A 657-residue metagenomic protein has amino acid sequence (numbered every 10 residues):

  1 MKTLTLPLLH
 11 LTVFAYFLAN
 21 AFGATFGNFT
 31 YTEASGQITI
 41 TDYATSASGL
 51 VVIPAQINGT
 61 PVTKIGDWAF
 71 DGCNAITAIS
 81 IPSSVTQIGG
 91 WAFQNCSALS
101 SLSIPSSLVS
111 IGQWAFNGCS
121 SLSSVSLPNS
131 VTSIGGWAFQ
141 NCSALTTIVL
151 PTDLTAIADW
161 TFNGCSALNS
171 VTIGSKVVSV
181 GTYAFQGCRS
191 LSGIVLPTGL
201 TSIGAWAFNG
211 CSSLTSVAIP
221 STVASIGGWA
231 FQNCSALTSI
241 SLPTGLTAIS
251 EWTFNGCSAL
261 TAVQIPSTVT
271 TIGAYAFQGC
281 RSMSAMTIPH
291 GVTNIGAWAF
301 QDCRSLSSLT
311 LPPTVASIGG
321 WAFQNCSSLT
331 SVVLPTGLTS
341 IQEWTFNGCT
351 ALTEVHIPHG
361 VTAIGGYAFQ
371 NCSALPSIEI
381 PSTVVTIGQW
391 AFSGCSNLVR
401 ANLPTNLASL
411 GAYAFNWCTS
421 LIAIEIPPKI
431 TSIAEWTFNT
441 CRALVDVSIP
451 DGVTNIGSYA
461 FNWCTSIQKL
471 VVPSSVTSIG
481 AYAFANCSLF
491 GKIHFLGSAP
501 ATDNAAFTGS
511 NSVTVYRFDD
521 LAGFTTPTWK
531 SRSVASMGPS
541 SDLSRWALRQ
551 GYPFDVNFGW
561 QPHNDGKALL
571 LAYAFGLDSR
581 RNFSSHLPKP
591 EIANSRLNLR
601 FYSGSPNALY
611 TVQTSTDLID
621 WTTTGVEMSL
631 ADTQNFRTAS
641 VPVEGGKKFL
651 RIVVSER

Functional and structural regions predicted by a protein language model:
M1-P7: Positively charged n-region of N-terminal signal peptides that target proteins for export
P7-A21: Bacterial N-terminal signal peptides
N20-N28, R517-D520, T528-K530, A535-R657: Short, composition-biased motifs enriched in small/polar/acidic residues
N28, E33-S35, A47-T63, N74-Q87 (+19 more regions): Structural signature of tandem-repeat unit edges
Y43-T45, Q56, F601-G604: Acidic, Ser/Thr
G66-D71, G89-Q94, G112-N117, G135-Q140 (+16 more regions): Consensus positions within tandem repeat domains that build extended binding/scaffold surfaces
A485-S488, T508-S512, K567: Beta-strand repeat architectures
A505-G509, P527: A structural signal for leucine-rich repeat
